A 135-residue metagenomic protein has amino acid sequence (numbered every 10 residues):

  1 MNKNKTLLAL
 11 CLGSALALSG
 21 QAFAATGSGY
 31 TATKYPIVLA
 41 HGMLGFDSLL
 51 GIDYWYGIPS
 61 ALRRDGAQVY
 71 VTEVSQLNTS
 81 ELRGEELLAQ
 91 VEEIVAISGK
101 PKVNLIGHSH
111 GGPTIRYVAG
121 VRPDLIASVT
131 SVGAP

Functional and structural regions predicted by a protein language model:
M1-R64: Flexible, membrane-associating and regulatory peripheral segments of lipid-active enzymes
N2-N4, N78, N104: Detector for Asparagine
Q21, G57-I58, L82, A89 (+1 more regions): Residue-level signature of transmembrane alpha-helix interfaces in integral membrane proteins
H41, V69, E85-P135: Serine-dependent carboxylesterase/thioesterase catalytic core of lipase-like alpha/beta-hydrolase/SGNH enzymes
L44-L49, T72-N78: Second-shell loop/turn segments in exported
D47, T79-S80, G112-R116: Extracytoplasmic/secreted cell-surface and envelope-processing proteins
G51, T79-G84: Phosphate/oxyanion-binding active-site loops and adjacent basic polyanion-contact surfaces
P59-L77, T130: Conserved alpha/beta-hydrolase
